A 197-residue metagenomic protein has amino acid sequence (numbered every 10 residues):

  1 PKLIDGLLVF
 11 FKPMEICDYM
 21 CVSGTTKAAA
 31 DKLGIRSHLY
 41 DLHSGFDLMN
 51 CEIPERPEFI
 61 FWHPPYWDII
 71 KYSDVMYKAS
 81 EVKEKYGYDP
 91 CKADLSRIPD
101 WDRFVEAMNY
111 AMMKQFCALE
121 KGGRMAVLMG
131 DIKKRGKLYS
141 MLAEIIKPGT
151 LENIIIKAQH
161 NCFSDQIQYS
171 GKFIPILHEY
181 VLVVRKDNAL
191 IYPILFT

Functional and structural regions predicted by a protein language model:
P1-T197: Class I S-adenosyl-L-methionine-dependent methyltransferase catalytic core
